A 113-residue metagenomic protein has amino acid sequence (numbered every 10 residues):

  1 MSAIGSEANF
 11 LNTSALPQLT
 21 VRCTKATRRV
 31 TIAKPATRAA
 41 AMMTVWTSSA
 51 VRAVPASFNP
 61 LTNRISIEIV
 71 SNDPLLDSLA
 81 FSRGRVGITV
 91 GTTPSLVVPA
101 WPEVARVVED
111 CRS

Functional and structural regions predicted by a protein language model:
M1-T37: An ectodomain-focused feature that recognizes extracytoplasmic/extracellular
Q18, A40-M42, R85: Exposed beta-strand and adjacent loop surfaces of beta-rich binding modules that mediate intermolecular recognition
A41-A50: Extended low-complexity, serine/threonine- and proline-enriched intrinsically disordered segments
V51-V54, F58-S113: Internal interaction segment
